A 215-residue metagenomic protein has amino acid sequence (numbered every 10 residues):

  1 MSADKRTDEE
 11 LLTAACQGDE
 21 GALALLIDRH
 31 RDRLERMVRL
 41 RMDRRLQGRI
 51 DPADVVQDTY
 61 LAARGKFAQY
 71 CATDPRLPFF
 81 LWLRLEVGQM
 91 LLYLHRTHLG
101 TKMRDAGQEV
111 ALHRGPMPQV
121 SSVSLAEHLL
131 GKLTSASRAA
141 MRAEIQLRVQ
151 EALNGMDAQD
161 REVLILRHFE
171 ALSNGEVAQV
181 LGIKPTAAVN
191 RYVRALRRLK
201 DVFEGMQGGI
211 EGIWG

Functional and structural regions predicted by a protein language model:
M1-D32, L125, L129-L133, S137 (+5 more regions): N-terminal module of bacterial RNA polymerase sigma factors
D8-L11, D28, Q47-Q69, E170 (+1 more regions): Conserved RNAP core-binding helix
C16-Q17, L40-Q47, D58-R76, T97-L99: Sigma70-family region 2
I27-I50, R64-Q69, L153, V202-G205: Amphipathic, Lys/Arg- and hydrophobic-enriched alpha-helical face
L34, L85, R114-I165, L172: Amphipathic alpha-helical segment used for protein-protein interaction
D54-L61, L77-Q89: Structural recognition of an alpha-helix C-terminal capping motif at a helix-to-coil junction
Q69, L85-V120, G205: Arg/Lys-rich amphipathic alpha helix in sigma70-family domain 2
V149-A152, D160, L166-F169, N174-G205: DNA-recognition helix of helix-turn-helix
